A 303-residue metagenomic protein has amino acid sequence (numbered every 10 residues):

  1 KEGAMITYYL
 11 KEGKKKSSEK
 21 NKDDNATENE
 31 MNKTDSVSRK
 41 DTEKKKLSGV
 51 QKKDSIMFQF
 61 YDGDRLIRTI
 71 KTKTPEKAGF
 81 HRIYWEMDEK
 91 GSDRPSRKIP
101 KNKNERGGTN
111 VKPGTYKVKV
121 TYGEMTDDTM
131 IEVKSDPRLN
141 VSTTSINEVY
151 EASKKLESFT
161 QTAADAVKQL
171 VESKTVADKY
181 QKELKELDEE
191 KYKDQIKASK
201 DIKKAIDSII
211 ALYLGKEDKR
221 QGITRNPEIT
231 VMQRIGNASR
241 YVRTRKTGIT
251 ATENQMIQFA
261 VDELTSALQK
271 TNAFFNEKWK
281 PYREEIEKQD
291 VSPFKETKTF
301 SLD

Functional and structural regions predicted by a protein language model:
K1-S55, R82, S153-A163: Contiguous beta-strand segments within globular domains
S36, S55, D128-T129, S208: Coil residues (strongly favoring Ser/Thr
D54, K77-I83, G107-T115, M125: A glycine-anchored, Pro-Gly-centered beta-turn/N-cap motif
F60-D62, V120: Conserved aromatic beta-strand anchor motif in extracellular beta-sandwich/beta-rich domains
L66-G107: Glycine-centered tight-turn motifs at strand-turn-strand junctions
G91-P95, T121-T129: Short acidic/polar inter-strand loop motif in beta-rich domains
T115, Y122, T129-I131, T162-D303: Mature extracytoplasmic or organellar-lumen-exposed domains after removal of signal/transit peptides
M130-T162: Low-complexity, Pro/Ser/Thr- and charge-rich linker/hinge segments at domain boundaries
